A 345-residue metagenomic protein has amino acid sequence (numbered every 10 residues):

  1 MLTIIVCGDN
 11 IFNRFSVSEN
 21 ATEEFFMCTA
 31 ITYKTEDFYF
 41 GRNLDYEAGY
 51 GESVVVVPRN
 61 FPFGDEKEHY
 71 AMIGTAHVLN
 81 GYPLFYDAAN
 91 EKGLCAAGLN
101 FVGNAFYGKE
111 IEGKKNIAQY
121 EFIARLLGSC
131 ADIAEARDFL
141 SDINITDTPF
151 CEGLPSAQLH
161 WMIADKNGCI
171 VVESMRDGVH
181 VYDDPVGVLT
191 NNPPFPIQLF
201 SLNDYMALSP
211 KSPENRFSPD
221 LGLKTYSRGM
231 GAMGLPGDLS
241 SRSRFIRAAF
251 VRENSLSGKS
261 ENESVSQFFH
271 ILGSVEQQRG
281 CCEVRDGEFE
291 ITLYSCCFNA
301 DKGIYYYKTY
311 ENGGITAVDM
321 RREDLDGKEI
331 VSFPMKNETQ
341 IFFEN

Functional and structural regions predicted by a protein language model:
I4-F26: Short, Lys/Arg-enriched N-terminal segments with co-localized hydrophobic residues within the first ~10-30 amino acids
E23-Y33, Y39, T148-C151, S156-A157 (+2 more regions): C-terminus-biased signal that marks the final domain/tail of proteins
F25-K115, D142, D147, S332-K336 (+1 more regions): A contiguous strand-loop segment
G41, G98, E173, Y306-K308: Beta-strand residues in well-ordered beta-sheet regions across diverse protein folds
Y46-A48, V102-N104, D177-H180, G187 (+1 more regions): Short, surface-exposed beta-strand-loop junctions and turns on beta-sheet-rich folds
G113-P149, E261-H270: Proteins synthesized as precursors that undergo proteolytic processing into mature forms
A134-S174: Active-site periphery "cap/insert" segments of enzyme catalytic domains
